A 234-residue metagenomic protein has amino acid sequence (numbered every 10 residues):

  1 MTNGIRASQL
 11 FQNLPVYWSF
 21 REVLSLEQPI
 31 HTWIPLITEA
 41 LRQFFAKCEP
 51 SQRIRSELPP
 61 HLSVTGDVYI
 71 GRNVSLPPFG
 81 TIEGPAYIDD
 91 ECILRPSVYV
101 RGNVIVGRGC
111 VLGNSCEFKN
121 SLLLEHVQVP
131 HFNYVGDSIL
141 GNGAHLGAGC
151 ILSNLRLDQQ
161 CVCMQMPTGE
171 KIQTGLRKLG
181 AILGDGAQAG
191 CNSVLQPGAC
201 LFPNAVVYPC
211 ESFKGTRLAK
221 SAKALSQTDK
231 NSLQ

Functional and structural regions predicted by a protein language model:
M1-P60, A199, N204, C210-E211 (+1 more regions): Terminal amphipathic alpha-helical/low-complexity segments used for targeting or macromolecular assembly
S56-L225, D229: Structural signal for interior beta-strand "rungs" in well-ordered beta-sheet cores of soluble enzyme domains
